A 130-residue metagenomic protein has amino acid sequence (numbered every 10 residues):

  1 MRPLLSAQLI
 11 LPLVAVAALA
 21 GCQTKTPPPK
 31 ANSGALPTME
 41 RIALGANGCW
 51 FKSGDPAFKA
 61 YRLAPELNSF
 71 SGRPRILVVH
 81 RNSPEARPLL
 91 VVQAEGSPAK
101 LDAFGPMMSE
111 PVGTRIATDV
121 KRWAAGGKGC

Functional and structural regions predicted by a protein language model:
M1-P12: Bacterial N-terminal signal peptides that target proteins for export
M1-R2, K25-P27, C130: Short, intrinsically disordered, low-complexity terminal/loop segments
V14, D55-A57, N68-F70, P84 (+1 more regions): A generic structural signal for short, solvent-exposed coil/turn residues that cap or connect secondary-structure
A17-G21: C-terminal motif of bacterial Sec signal peptides marking the signal peptidase cleavage site
Q23-L77, R122-A125: N-terminal secretory signal peptides
G72-M107: Mid-chain, structured segments of secreted extracytoplasmic proteins
K100-C130: C-terminal partner/receptor-binding element of secreted or periplasmic proteins
